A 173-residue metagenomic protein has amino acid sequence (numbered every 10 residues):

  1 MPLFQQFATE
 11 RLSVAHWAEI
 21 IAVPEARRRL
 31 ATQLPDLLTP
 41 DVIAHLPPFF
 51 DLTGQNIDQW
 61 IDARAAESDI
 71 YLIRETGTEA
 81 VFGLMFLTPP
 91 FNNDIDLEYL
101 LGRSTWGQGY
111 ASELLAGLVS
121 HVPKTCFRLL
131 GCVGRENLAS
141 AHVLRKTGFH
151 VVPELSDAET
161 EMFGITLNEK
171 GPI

Functional and structural regions predicted by a protein language model:
M1-A44, I70-I173: Acyl-donor (CoA/ACP) binding surface of acyl/acetyltransferases
T39-I61: Conserved GNAT-fold acetyl-CoA-binding loop/helix
D62-E67: Short loop/turn motifs at secondary-structure junctions and domain boundaries
